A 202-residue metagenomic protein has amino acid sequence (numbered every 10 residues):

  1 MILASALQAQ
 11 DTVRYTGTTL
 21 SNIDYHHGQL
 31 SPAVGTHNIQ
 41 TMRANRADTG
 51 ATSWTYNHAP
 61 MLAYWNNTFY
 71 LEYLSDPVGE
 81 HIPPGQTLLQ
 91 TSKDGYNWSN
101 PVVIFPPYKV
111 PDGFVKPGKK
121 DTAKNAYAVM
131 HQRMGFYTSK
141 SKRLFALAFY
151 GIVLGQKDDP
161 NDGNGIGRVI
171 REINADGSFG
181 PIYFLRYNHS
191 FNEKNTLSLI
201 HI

Functional and structural regions predicted by a protein language model:
M1-Q10: Bacterial Sec-dependent N-terminal signal peptides
G17-N45, E72-P106: Beta-propeller domains
T68-E72, K142-A146: Entry beta-strands of beta-propeller and related beta-repeat scaffolds
D76-E80, G151-Q156: Short glycine/acidic-enriched loop and turn motifs that connect beta-strands
V78-L144: Blade-loop segments of beta-propeller domains
Q86-D94, P160-D176: Beta-propeller blade signature
S99-P106, G180-S190: Beta-propeller fold detector
I200-I202: Conserved small/polar residues in nucleotide/adenosyl-binding loops
